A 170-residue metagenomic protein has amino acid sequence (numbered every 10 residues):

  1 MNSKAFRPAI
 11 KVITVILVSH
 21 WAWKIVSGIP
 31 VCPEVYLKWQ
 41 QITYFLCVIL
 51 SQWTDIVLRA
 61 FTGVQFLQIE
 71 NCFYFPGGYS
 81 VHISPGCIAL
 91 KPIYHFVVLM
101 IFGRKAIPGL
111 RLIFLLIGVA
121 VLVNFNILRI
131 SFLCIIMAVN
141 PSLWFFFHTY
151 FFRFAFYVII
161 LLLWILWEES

Functional and structural regions predicted by a protein language model:
M1-S170: Hydrophobic N-terminal alpha-helices or hydrophobic patches in metabolic proteins across all domains of life
